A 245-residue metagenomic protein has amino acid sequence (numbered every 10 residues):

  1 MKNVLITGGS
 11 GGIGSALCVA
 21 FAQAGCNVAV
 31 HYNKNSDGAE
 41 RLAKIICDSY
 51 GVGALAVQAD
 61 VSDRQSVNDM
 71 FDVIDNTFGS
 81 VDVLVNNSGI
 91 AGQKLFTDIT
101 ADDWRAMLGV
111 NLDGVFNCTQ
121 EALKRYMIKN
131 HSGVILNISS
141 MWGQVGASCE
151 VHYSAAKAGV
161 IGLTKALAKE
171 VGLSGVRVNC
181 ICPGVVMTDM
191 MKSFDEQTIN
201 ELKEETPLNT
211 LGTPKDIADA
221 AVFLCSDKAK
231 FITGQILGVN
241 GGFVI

Functional and structural regions predicted by a protein language model:
S10-G11: Conserved glycine-rich cofactor-binding loop
A91-K94, I99, G146-A155, A166 (+1 more regions): Active-site loop-to-helix junction immediately N-terminal to the catalytic Tyr of the SDR YXXXK motif in Rossmann-fold
L95-F96, D103-L108, M191, L202: Substrate-binding pocket helix/loop in short-chain dehydrogenase/reductase
T119, A156, T164: Active-site helix of classical SDR
K124, K169-L173, K230: Alpha-helical segment proximal to the catalytic Tyr-Lys
S140: Residue(s) in the substrate-gating loop at a strand-loop-helix junction that position the organic substrate next
S154, R177, T210-V239, V244: C-terminal substrate-recognition "lid" of short-chain dehydrogenase/reductases
